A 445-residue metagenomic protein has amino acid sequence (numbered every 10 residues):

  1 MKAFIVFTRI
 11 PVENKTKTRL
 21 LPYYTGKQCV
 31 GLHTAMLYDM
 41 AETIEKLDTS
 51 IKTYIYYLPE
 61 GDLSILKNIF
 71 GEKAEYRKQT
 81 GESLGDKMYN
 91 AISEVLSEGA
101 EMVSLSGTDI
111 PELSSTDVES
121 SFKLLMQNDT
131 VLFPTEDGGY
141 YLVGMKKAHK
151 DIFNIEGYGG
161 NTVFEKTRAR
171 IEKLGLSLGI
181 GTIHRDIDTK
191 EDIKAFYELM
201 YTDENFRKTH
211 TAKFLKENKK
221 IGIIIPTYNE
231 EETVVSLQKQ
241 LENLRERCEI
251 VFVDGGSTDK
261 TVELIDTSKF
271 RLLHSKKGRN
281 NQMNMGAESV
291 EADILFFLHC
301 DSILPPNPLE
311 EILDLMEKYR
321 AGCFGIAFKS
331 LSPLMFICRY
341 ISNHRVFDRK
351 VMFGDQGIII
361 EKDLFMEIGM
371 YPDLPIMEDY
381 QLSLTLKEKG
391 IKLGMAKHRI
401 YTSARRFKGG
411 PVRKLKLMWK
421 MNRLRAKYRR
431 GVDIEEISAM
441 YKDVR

Functional and structural regions predicted by a protein language model:
V12-E45, N229-N243: Short, well-formed alpha-helical segments that are part of the catalytic scaffolds of diverse glycosyltransferases
P59-D62, D254-V262, S302: A conserved acidic beta->alpha catalytic loop
G85-A91, H274-V290: Glycine-rich, basic loop-to-helix element that forms the pyrophosphate-binding segment of sugar-nucleotide handling
V103, L295: Short aromatic/hydrophobic "clamp" motif used to bind/position activated sugar donors
T108-S121, K260, C300-D314, L384: Acidic donor-binding/catalytic loop of UDP-sugar-dependent glycosyltransferases, especially processive GT2
L124-T130, N307-P333: Conserved donor NDP-sugar-binding/catalytic core segment of glycosyltransferases
V131-D137, C323-S330, S342-I360: A recurrent flexible, glycine/aromatic-enriched loop bordering the glycosyltransferase active site that acts as
I376-L382: Acidic donor-binding loop at a coil-to-helix junction in glycosyltransferase catalytic cores that engages
